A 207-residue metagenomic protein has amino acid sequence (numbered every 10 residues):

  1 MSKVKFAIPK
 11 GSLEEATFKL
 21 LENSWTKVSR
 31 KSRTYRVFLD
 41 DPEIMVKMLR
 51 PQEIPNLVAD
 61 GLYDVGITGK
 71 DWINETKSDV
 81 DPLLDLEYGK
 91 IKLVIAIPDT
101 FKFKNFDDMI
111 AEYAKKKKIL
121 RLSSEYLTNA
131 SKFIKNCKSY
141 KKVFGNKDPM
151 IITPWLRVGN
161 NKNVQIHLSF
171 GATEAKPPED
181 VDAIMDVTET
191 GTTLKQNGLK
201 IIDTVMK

Functional and structural regions predicted by a protein language model:
M1-K207: Domain-level signature for soluble enzymes in the chorismate/prephenate branch of the shikimate pathway
